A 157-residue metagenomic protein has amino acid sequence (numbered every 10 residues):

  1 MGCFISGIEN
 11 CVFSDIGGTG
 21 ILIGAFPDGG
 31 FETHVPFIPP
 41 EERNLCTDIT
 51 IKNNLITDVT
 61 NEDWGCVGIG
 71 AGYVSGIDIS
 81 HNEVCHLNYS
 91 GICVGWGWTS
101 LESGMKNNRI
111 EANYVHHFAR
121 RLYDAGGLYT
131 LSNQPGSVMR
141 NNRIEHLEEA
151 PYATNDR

Functional and structural regions predicted by a protein language model:
M1, G17-E42, E62-A71, N88-S100 (+2 more regions): Extracellular beta-strand/beta-solenoid scaffold signature
F4-G18, G30-T60, S75-Y89, G104-A119 (+1 more regions): Right-handed parallel beta-helix
